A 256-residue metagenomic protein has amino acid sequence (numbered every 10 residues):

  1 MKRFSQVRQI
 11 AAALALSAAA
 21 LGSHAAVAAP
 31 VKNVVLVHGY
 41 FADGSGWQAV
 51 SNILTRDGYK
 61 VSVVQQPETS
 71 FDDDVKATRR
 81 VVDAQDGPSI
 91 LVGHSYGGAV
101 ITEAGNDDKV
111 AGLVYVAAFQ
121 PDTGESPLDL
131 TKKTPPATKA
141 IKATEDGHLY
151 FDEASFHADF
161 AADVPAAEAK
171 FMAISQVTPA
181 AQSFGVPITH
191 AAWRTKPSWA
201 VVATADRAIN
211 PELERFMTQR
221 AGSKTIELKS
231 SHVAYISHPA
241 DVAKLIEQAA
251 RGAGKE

Functional and structural regions predicted by a protein language model:
K2-A12: Bacterial N-terminal signal peptides that target proteins for export
A11-G22: Bacterial N-terminal signal peptides
A29-D86: Active-site catalytic motif of lipid deacylating hydrolases and related acyltransferases
V92-G97, I101: Gly/Ala-rich beta-loop-alpha elbow adjacent to hydrolase catalytic centers
K109-E153, A180: Flexible "cap/lid" loop of the alpha/beta hydrolase fold
I174-W193: Active-site nucleophile elbow and catalytic-triad environment of alpha/beta-hydrolase enzymes
A200-V202: Short beta-strand/loop motif that positions the catalytic acidic residue of the alpha/beta-hydrolase fold
T204-K229, D241, A249: Conserved loop-alpha-helix segment in the C-terminal half of the alpha/beta-hydrolase fold that carries the catalytic
